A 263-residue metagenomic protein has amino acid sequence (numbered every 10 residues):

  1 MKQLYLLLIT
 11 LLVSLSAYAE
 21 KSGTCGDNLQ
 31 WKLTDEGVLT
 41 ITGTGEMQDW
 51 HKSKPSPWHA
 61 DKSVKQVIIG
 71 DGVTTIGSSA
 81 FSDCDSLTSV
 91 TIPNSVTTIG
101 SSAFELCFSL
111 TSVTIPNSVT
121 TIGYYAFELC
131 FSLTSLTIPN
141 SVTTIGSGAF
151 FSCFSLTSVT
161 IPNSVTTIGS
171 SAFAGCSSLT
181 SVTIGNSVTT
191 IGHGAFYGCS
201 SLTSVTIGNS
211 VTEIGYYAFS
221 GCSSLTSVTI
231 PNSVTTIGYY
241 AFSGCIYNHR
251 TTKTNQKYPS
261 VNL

Functional and structural regions predicted by a protein language model:
K2-L8: Sec-dependent signal peptide recognition, specifically the positively charged N-region followed immediately by
S14-S16: N-terminal signal peptide c-region/cleavage motif recognized by signal peptidases
Y18-E20: Boundary of Sec targeting at the N-terminus
S22-Q30: Surface-exposed ligand/attachment interfaces on beta-rich extracellular proteins
C25-G26, Q48-K54, W58-A60, I68: A composition-driven surface/loop motif
L29, D35-D49: STAS-typified acidic loop motif
V38-T44, K62-T75, D85-T98, F108-T121 (+6 more regions): Structural signature of tandem-repeat unit edges
